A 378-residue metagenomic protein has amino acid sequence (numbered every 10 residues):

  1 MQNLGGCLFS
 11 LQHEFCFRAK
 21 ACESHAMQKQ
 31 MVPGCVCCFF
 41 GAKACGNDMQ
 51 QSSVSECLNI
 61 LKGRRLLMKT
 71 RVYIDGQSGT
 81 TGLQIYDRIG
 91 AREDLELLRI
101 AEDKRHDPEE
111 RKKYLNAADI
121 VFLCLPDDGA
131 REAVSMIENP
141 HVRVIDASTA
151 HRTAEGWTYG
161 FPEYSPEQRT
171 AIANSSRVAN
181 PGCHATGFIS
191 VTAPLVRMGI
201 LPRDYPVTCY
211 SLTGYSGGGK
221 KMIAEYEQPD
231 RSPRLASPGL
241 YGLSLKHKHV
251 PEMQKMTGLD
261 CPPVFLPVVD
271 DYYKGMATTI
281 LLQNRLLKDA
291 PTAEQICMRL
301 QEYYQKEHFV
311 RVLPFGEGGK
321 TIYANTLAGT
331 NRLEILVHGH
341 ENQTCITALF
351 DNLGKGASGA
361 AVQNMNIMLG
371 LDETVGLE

Functional and structural regions predicted by a protein language model:
M1-S10: Extreme N-terminal basic, low-complexity initiation segments that serve as generic localization/processing leaders
C7, C16, C22, C35-C38 (+2 more regions): Cysteine-centered motifs
S10, S24, S52-S55: Serine residues within intrinsically disordered or low-complexity segments
D48-L67: Short, Lys/Arg-enriched N-terminal segments with co-localized hydrophobic residues within the first ~10-30 amino acids
R64, M68-Y241, L336-H340, L377: N-terminal Rossmann-like NAD(P) cofactor-binding subdomain of oxidoreductases, focused on the glycine-rich
R231, L245-P314: C-terminal substrate-binding/catalytic lobe of Rossmann-fold NAD(P)-dependent dehydrogenases
L281-E378: C-terminal active-site/capping subdomain that shapes the small-molecule cofactor and substrate pocket of enzyme
